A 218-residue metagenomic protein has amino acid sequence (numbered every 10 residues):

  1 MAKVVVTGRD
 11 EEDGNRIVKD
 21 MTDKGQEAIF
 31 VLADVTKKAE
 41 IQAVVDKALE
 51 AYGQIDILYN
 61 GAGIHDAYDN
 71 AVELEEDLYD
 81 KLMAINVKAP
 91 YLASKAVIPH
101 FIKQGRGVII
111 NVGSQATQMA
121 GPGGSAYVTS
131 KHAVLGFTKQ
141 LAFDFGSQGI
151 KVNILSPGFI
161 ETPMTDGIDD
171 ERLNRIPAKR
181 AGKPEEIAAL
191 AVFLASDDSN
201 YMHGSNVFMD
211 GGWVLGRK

Functional and structural regions predicted by a protein language model:
G53, G146, K151, M202-G204: Short, small/polar-rich loop/turn modules that mediate ligand/substrate recognition or access, typified
Y68, M119, V192, H203-K218: Short C-terminal tail/terminal secondary-structure segment of NAD(P)H-dependent dehydrogenase/reductase domains
D69-A71, E75-K81, R172: Substrate-binding pocket helix/loop in short-chain dehydrogenase/reductase
S94, S130, T138: Active-site helix of classical SDR
P99, F143-S147, N200: Alpha-helical segment proximal to the catalytic Tyr-Lys
S114: Residue(s) in the substrate-gating loop at a strand-loop-helix junction that position the organic substrate next
I176-I187: A conserved structural motif in NAD(P)-dependent oxidoreductases
